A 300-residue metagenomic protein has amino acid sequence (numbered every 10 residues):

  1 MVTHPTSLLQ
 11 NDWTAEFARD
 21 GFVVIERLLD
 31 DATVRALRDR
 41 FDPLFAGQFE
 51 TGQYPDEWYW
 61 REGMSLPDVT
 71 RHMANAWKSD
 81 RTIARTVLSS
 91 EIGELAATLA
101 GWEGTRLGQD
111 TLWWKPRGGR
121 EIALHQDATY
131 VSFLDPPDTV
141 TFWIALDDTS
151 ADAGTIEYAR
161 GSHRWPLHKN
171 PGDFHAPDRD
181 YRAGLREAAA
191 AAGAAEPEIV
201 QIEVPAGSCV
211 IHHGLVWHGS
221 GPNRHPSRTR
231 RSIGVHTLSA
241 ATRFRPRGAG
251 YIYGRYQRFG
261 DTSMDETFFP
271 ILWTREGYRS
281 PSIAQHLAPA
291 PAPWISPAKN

Functional and structural regions predicted by a protein language model:
M1-R19, E26-L124, Y130-F133, P171 (+2 more regions): Non-heme Fe(II)-dependent double-stranded beta-helix
V2-T3, P55, K169-F174, C209-I211 (+1 more regions): Non-heme Fe(II)/2-oxoglutarate
A84, T129-S132, I144-D147, A195-Q201 (+1 more regions): Short helix-to-loop capping/linker segments positioned immediately adjacent to catalytic or ligand/cofactor-binding
T111, Q126-A128, I144-D148, R160: Short, structured patches in soluble enzyme cores that scaffold and shape functional sites
Q126-D127, D180, G184-E196, S227-R230 (+1 more regions): Short, surface-exposed loop/helix-turn segments at secondary-structure junctions that function as lids/hinges flanking
D127-T139, P197, V204, R228-T229: A short beta-loop-beta micro-motif enriched in histidine and acidic residues
F133-A151, E203-V204, H236-A240: Short, conserved beta-strand element in jelly-roll/cupin
T149-W217: Double-stranded beta-helix
